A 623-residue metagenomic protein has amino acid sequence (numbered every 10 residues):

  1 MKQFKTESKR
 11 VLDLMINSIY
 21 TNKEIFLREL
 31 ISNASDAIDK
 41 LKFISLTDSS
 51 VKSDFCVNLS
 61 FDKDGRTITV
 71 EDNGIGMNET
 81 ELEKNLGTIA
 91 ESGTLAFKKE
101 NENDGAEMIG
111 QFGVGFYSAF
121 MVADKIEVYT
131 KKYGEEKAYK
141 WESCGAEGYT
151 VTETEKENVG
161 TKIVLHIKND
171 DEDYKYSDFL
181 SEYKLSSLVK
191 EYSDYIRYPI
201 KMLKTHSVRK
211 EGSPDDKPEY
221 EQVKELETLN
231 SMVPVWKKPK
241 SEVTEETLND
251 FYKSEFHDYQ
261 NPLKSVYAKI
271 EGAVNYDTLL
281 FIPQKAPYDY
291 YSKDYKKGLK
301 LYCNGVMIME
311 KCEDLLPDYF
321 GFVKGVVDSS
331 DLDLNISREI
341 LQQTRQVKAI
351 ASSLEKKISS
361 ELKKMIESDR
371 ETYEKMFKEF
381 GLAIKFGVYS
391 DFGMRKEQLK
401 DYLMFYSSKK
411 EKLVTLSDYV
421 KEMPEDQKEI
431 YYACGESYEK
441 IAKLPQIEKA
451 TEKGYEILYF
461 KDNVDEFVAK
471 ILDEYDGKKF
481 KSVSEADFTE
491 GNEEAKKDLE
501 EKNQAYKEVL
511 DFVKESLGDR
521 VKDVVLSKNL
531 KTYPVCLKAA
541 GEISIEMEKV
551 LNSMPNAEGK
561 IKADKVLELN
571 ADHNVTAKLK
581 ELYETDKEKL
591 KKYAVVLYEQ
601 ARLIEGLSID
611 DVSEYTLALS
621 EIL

Functional and structural regions predicted by a protein language model:
M1-F179, S187, P424: GHKL (Bergerat-fold) ATPase N-terminal catalytic module, capturing the glycine-rich phosphate-binding loop and acidic
M108, I126-G148, K168-L623: GHKL/Bergerat-fold ATPase module in large chromosome/replication-associated machines
